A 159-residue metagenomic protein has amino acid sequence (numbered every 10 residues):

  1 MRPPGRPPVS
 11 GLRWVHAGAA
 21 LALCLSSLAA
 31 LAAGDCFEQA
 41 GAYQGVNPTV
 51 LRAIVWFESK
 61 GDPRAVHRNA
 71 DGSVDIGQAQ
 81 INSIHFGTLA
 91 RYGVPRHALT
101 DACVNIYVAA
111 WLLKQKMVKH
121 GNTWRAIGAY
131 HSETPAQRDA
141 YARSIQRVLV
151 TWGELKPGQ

Functional and structural regions predicted by a protein language model:
M1, P8, C24-L25, I81: Intrinsically disordered, low-complexity segments
P4-G18: Bacterial N-terminal signal peptides that target proteins for export
G18-C24: Classic N-terminal secretory signal peptides
S27-A29: N-terminal signal peptide c-region/cleavage motif recognized by signal peptidases
L31-Q159: Catalytic glycan-binding domains that act on GlcNAc-containing polysaccharides
